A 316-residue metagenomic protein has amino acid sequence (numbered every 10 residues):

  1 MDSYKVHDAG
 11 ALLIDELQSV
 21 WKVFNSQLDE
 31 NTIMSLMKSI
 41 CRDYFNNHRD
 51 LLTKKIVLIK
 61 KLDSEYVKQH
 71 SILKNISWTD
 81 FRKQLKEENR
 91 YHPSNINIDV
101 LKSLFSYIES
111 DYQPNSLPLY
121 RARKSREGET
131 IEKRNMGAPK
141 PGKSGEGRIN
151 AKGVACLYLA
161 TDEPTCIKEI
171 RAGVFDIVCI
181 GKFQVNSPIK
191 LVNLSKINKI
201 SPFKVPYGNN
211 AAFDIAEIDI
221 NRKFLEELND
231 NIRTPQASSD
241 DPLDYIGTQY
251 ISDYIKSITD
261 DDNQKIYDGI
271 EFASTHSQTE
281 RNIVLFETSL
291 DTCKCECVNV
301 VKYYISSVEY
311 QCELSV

Functional and structural regions predicted by a protein language model:
M1-S116, R121-N150, G173-V316: Active-site and NAD+-binding cores of ADP-ribose-processing enzymes
V154-L159: A short, exposed loop/beta-hairpin motif centered on an aromatic-Gly-Thr core
E163-V174: Short active-site loop/helix that positions an aromatic residue
